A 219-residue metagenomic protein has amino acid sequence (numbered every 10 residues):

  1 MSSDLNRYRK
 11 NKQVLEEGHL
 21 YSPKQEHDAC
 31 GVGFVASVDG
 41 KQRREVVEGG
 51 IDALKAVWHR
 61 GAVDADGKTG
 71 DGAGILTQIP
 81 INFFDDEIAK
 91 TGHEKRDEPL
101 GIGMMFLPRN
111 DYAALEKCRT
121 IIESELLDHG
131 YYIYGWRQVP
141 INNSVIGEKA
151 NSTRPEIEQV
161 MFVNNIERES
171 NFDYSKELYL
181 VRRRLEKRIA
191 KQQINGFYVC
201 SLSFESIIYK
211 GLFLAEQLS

Functional and structural regions predicted by a protein language model:
S2-S219: N-terminal segments that mediate ammonia production and transfer in glutamine-dependent amidotransferase systems
